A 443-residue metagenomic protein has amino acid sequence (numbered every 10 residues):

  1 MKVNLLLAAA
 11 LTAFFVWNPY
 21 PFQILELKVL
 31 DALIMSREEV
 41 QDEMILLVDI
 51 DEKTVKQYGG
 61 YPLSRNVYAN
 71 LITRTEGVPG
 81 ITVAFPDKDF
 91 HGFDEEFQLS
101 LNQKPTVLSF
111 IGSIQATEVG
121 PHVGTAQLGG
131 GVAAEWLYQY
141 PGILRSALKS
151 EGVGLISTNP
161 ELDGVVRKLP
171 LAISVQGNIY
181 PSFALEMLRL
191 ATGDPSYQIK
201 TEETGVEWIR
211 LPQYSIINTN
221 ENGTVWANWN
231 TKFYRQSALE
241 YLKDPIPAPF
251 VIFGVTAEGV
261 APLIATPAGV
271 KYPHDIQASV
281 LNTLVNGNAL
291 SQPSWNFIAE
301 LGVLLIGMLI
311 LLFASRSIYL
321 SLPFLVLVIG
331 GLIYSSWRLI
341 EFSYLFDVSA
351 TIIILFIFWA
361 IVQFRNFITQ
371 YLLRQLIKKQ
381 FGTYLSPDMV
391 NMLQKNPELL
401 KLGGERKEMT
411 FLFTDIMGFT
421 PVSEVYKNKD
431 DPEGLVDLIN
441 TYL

Functional and structural regions predicted by a protein language model:
K2-S215, I246-S321, L325-V328: Non-transmembrane functional regions of envelope-associated proteins
R74, A191, L284, Y371 (+3 more regions): Generic, well-ordered alpha-helical scaffold segments in large soluble proteins
I199-D244: Substrate-access "cap/lid" subdomains that shape and gate the entrance to catalytic or ligand-binding pockets
S279, T283, Q375, K379 (+5 more regions): Feature representing long, continuous alpha-helical segments
L325-Q370: Membrane-embedded alpha-helical segments, specifically the hydrophobic cores of selected transmembrane helices
F356-V390: Juxtamembrane or sensor-core-proximal signal-transducing alpha helices that couple sensory domains to cytosolic
L393-L402: Short regulatory alpha-helical coupling segments that immediately precede and/or link into cyclic nucleotide signaling
K401-L443: Catalytic NTP-binding/metal-coordinating core of nucleotidyl cyclase/transferase enzymes
